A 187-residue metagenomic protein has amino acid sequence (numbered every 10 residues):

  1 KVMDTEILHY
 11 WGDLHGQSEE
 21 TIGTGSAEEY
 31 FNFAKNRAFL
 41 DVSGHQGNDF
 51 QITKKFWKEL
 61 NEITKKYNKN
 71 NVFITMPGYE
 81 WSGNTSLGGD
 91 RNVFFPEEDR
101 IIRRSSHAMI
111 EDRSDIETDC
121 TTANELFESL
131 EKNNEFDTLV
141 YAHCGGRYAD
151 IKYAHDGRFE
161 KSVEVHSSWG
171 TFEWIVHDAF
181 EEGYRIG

Functional and structural regions predicted by a protein language model:
K1-G187: Extended, charged catalytic domains and RNA/DNA-binding interfaces, predominantly in divalent-metal-using enzymes
